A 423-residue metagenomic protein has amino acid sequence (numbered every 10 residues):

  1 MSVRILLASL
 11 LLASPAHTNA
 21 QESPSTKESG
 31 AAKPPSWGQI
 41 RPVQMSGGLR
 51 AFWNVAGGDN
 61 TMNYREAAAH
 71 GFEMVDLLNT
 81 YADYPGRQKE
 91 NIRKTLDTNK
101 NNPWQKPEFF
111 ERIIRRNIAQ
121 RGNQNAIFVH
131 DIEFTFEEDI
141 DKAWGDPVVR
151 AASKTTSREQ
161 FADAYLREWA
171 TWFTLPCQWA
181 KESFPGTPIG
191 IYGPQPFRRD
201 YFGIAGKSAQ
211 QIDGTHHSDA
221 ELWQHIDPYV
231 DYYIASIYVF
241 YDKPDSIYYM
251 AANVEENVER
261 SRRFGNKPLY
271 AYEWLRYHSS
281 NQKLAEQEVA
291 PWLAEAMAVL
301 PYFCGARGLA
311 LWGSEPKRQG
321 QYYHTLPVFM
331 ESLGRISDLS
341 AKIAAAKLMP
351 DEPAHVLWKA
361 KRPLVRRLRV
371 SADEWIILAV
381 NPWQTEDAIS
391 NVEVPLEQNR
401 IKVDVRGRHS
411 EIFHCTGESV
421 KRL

Functional and structural regions predicted by a protein language model:
M1-A8: Sec-dependent signal peptide recognition, specifically the positively charged N-region followed immediately by
S9-H17: Hydrophobic h-region of N-terminal signal peptides that target proteins for export in Gram-negative bacteria
E22-S419, L423: Glycan-processing catalytic domains of CAZymes
